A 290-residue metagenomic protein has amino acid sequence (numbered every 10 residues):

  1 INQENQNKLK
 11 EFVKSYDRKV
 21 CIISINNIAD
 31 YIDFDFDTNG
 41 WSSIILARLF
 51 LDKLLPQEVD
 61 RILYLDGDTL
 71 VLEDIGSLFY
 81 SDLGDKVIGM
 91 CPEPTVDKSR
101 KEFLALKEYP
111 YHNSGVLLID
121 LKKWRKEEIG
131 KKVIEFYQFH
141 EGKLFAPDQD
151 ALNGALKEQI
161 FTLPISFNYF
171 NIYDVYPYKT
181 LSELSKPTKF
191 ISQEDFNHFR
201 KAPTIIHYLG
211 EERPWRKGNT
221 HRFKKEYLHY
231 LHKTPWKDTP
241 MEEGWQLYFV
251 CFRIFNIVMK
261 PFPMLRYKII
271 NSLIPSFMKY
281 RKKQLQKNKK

Functional and structural regions predicted by a protein language model:
E4-L54: Active-site-proximal specificity loops/subdomain of glycosyltransferases
Q6-K10, Q57, L72-G84, G130: Short alpha-helix within the catalytic core of nucleotide-sugar-dependent glycosyltransferases
I62: Short aromatic/hydrophobic "clamp" motif used to bind/position activated sugar donors
L65: Catalytic metal- and UDP-sugar-binding loop of GT-A-like glycosyltransferases, i.e., residues flanking the conserved
T69-F103: Conserved donor-nucleotide/metal-binding helix-loop-beta segment in metal-dependent transferases, i.e., the alpha-helix
A105-V116: A recurrent flexible, glycine/aromatic-enriched loop bordering the glycosyltransferase active site that acts as
G115-W124: Short glycine- and hydrophobic/aromatic-rich loop-to-beta-strand nucleating segment in the catalytic cores
K126-K290: A glycosyltransferase accessory/donor-loop signature
